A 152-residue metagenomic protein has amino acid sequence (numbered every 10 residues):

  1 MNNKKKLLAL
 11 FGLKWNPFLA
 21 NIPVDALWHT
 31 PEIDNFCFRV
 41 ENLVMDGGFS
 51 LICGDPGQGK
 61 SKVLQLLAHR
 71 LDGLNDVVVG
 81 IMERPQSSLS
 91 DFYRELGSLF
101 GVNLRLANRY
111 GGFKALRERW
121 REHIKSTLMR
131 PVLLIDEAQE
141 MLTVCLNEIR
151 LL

Functional and structural regions predicted by a protein language model:
M1-D46: A short, basic N-terminal segment
L8-A9, S88-F92, V102-E148: Mid-core helix/loop region of P-loop NTP-binding domains shared across ATPases and GTPases
V40, S61, P85, L96 (+2 more regions): Conserved RecA-like P-loop NTPase ATPase core
M45-L66: Walker A/P-loop nucleotide-binding motif
G47-G48, L74-V78, M129-R130, N147: Short glycine-/polar-rich loops that comprise or flank the Walker A/P-loop and associated switch/sensor motifs
S50-C53, G80-I81, L134: Short hydrophobic/aromatic beta-strand immediately N-terminal to the Walker A/P-loop
L66-D72: Walker A/P-loop NTP-binding motif
D72-S98: AAA+/P-loop NTPase substrate/partner-engagement loops
